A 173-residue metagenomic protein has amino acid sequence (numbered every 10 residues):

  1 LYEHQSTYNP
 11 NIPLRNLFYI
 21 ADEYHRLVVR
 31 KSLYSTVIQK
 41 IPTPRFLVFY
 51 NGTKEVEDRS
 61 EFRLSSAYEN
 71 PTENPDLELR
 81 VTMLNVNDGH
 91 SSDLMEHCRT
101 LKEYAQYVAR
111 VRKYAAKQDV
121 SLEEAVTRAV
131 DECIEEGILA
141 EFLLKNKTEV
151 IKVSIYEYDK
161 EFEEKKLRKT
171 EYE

Functional and structural regions predicted by a protein language model:
L1-L94: Accessory alpha/beta interaction modules
L1-S6, V108-E173: Short, charged alpha-helical interaction segments and adjacent helix-coil junctions
P10, L14-L17, P44, C98 (+3 more regions): Non-catalytic, well-ordered alpha-helical scaffold segments
L17, V48, K102-A105, S154-Y156 (+1 more regions): Intrinsically disordered, low-complexity segments enriched in small/polar residues
L33, V37-K40, A67, A105 (+2 more regions): Short, surface-exposed, charged/polar-biased interaction segments
M83-H90, M95-A116: Coupling/switch segment of ABC-type P-loop NTPase heads
